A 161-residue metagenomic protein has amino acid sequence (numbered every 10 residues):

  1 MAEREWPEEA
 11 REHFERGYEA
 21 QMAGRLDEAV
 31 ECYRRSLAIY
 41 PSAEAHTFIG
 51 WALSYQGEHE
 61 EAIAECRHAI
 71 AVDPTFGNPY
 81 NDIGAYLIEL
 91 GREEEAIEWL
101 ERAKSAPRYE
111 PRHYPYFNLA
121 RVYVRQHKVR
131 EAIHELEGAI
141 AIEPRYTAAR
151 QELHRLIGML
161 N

Functional and structural regions predicted by a protein language model:
M1-W6, A10, R121, R125 (+1 more regions): Terminal, low-structured helical/coil segments at or just beyond the last alpha-helical repeat
E5, A38-I39, V72, A106-R108 (+1 more regions): Structural marker of alpha-solenoid helical repeat scaffolds
E12, A45-H46, P79, H113-P115 (+1 more regions): TPR alpha-solenoid repeat register
M22-R35, Y55-H68, L90-S105, Q126-G138 (+1 more regions): Structural signature of tandem alpha-helical TPR/SEL1-like repeats, specifically the intra-repeat loop/turn
A64-G91: Helix-adjacent hinge/juxtasegments
